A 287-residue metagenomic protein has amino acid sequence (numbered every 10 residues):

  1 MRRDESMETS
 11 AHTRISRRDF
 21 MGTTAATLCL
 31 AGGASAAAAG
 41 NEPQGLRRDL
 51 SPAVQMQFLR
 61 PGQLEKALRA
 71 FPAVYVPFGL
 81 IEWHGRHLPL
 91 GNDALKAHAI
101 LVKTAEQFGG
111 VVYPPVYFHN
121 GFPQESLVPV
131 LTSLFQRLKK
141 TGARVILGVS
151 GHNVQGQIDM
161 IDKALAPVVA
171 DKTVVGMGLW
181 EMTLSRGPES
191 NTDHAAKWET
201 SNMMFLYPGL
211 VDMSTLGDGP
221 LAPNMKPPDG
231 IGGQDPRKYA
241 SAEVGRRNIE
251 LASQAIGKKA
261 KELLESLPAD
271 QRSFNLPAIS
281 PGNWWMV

Functional and structural regions predicted by a protein language model:
R2, E8, H12-I15, M21-L30 (+2 more regions): Extended, histidine- and acidic-residue-enriched regions that form the cofactor-binding/catalytic faces
